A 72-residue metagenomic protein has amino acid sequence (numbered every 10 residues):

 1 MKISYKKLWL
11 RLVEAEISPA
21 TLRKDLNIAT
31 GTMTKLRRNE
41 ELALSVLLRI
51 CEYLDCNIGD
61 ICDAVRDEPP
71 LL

Functional and structural regions predicted by a protein language model:
M1-T21: A short, Lys/Arg-rich alpha-helix, primarily the initiator
R11, K35, D63-L72: Short, charged recognition helix plus adjacent turn of helix-turn-helix-like nucleic-acid-binding domains
V13, K24, E52: Alpha-helical residues within the helix-turn-helix
N27-L42: Recognition helix of helix-turn-helix/homeodomain-like DNA-binding domains that insert into the DNA major groove
E40-E52: Short, basic-rich loop-to-helix N-cap that marks the start of a DNA-contacting helix
